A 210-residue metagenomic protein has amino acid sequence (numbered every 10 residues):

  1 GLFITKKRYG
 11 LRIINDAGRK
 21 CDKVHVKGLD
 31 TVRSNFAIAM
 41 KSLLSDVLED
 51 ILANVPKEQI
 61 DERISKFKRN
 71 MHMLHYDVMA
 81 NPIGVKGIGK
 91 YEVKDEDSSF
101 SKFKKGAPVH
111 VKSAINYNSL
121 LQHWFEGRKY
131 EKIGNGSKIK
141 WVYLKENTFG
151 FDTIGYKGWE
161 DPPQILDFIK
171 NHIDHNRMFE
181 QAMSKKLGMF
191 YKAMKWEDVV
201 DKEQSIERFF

Functional and structural regions predicted by a protein language model:
G1-F210: DNA-dependent DNA polymerase catalytic subunits
